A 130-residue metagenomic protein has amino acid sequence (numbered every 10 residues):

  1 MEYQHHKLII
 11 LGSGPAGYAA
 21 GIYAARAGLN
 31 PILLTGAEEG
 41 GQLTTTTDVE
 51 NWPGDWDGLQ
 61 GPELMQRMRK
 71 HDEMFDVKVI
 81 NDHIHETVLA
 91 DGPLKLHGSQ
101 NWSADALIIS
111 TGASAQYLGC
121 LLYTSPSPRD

Functional and structural regions predicted by a protein language model:
M1-K7: Extreme N-terminal leader/targeting segments of oxidoreductases
L8-L29: N-terminal Rossmann-like FAD-binding beta1-loop-alpha1 element of flavoenzymes
L11, W102-G112: Short hydrophobic core segments
G14-P15, E38, A113-A115: Residue-level detector of alpha-helix initiation sites
A27-Q42: Glycine-rich FAD pyrophosphate-binding loop
T44-N101: N-terminal Rossmann-like dinucleotide/flavin-binding domain of flavoprotein oxidoreductases that bind FAD/FMN
S114-L122: Flavin (primarily FAD) binding-site architecture
Y123-D130: Conserved small/polar residues in nucleotide/adenosyl-binding loops
